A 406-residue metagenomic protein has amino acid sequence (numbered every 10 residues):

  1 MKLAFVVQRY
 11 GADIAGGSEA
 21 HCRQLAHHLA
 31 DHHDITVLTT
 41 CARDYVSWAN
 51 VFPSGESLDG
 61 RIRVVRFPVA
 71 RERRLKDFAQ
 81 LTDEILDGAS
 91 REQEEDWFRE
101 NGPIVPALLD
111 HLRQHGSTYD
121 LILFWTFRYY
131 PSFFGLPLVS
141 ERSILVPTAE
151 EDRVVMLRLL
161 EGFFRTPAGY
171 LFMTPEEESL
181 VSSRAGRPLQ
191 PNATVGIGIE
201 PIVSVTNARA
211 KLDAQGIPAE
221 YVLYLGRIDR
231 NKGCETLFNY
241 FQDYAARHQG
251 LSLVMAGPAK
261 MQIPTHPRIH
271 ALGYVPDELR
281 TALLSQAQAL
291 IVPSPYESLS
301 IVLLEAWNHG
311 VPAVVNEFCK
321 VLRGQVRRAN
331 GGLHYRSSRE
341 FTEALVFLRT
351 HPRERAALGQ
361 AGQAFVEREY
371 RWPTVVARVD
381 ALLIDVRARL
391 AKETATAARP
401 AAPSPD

Functional and structural regions predicted by a protein language model:
A4, A214-K232, F238-Q242: Conserved donor-binding/catalytic core segment of Leloir-type glycosyltransferases
T40-S117: A conserved catalytic-core segment of Leloir-type glycosyltransferases
R142-R153, L160-N207, I217, Y224: Donor nucleotide-sugar binding/catalytic pocket of nucleotide-sugar-dependent glycosyltransferases
G257-A282, A289: Nucleotide-activated donor-binding/catalytic signature segment of Leloir-type glycosyltransferases, i.e., the conserved
P295: Aromatic "clamp/platform" in nucleotide-sugar-dependent glycosyltransferases that forms part of the donor/acceptor
P312-N316: Short hydrophobic beta-strand element within catalytic cores of glycosyltransferases and related nucleotide-activated
R328, G332-R339, F347-P352: Conserved acidic donor-binding segment of nucleotide-sugar-dependent glycosyltransferases
F347, E354-R368, V375-A381: A short, well-ordered alpha-helix in the C-terminal region of glycosyltransferases
